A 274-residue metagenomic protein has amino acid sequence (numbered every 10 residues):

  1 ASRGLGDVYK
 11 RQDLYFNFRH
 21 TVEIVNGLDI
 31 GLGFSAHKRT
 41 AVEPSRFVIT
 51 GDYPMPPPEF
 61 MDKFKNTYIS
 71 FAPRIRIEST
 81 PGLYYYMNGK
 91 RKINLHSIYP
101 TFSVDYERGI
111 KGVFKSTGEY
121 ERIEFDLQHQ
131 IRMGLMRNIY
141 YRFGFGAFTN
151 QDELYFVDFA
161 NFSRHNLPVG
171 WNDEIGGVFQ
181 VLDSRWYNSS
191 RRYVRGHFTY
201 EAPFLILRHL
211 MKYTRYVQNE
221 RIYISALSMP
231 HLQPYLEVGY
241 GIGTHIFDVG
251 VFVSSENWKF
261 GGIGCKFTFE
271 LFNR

Functional and structural regions predicted by a protein language model:
A1-L5, Y9: Single conserved hydrophobic/aromatic residue that forms the stacking wall/gate of nucleotide- or nucleobase-binding
S2, V42-I49, M87-K92, F114-E121 (+3 more regions): Outer-membrane beta-barrel translocator domains and adjoining extracellular loop/strand segments of Gram-negative
G6-D7, S103-F204: C-terminal outer-membrane beta-barrel translocator/porin domains of Gram-negative envelope proteins and their
Q12-F16, T67-P73, T117-I123, S190-F198 (+4 more regions): Residues that define the transmembrane beta-barrel architecture of outer-membrane proteins
F16-I24, F34, P73-P81, F125-H129 (+6 more regions): Residues on the lipid-exposed face of transmembrane beta-strands in outer-membrane beta-barrel proteins
V25-G27, S35-A41, T80-Y84, G109-K111 (+5 more regions): Structural signature of outer-membrane beta-barrel domains
G27-I30, L83-Y99, V113-T117, M133-Y140 (+1 more regions): Short loop/turn motifs that connect adjacent beta-strands in outer-membrane beta-barrel proteins
D52, V104, G243-R274: Predominantly the C-terminal beta-signal and adjacent terminal strand-loop region of outer-membrane beta-barrel
